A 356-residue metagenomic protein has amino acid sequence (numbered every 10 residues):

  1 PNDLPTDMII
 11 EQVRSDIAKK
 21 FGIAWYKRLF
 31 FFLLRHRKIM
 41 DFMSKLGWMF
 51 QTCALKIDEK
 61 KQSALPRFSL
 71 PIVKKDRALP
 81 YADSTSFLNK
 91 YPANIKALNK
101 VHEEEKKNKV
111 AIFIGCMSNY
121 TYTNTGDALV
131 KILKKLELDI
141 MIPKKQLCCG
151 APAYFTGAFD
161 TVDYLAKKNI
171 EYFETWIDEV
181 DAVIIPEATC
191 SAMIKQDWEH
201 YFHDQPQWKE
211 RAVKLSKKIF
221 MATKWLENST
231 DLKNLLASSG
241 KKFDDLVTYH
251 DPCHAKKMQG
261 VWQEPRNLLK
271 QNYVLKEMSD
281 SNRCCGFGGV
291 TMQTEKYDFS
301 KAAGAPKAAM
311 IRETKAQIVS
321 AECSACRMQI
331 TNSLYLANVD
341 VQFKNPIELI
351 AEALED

Functional and structural regions predicted by a protein language model:
T6-D356: Iron-sulfur cluster-binding electron-transfer modules in prokaryotic oxidoreductases
